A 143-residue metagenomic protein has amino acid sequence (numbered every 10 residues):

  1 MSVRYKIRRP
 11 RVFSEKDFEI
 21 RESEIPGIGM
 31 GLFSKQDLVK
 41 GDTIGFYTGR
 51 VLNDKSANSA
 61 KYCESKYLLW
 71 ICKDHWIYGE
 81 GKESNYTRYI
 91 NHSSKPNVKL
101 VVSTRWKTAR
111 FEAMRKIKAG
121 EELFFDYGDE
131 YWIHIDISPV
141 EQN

Functional and structural regions predicted by a protein language model:
V3-P96, E141-Q142: Catalytic cores of histone-lysine modification enzymes
I7, S94-N143: C-terminal SET catalytic tail plus cysteine-rich post-SET Zn-binding segment of SAM-dependent SET-domain
